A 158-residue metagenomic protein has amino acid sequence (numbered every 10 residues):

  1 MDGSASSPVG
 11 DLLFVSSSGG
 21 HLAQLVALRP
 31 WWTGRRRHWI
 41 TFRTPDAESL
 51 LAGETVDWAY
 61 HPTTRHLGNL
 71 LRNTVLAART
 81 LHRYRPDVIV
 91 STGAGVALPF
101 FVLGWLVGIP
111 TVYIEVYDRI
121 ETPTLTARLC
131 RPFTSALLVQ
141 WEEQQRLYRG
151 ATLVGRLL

Functional and structural regions predicted by a protein language model:
M1-F42, L51: N-terminal subdomain of nucleotide-sugar transferases
S16-S18, R35-N73, E143, V154-L157: Conserved nucleotide-sugar phosphate-binding/catalytic loop shared by glycosyltransferases and other
H21-Q24, A47, A97-F100, T122-P123: Short, well-ordered alpha-helical microsegments
L25, G93, L137: Residue-level signature of catalytic and energy-coupling elements of molecular machines, predominantly ATP/GTP-dependent
T64-V88: An amphipathic, basic-hydrophobic alpha-helix
V88-V107: An aromatic- and histidine-rich active-site surface loop
I109-L158: Active-site-proximal region of nucleotide-activated glycan assembly enzymes, centered on histidine/acidic-rich loops
